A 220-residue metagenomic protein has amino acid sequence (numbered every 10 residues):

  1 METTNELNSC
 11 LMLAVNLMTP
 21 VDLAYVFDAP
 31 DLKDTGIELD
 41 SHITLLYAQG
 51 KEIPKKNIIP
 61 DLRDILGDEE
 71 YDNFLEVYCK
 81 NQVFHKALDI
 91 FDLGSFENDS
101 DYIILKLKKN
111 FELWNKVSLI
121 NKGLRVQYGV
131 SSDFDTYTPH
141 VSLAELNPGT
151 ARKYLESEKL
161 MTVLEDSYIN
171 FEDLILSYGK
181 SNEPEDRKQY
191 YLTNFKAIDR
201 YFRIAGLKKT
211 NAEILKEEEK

Functional and structural regions predicted by a protein language model:
M1-E219: Histidine-dependent nucleotide/RNA phosphoesterase domain, centered on the 2H-phosphoesterase fold with its duplicated
